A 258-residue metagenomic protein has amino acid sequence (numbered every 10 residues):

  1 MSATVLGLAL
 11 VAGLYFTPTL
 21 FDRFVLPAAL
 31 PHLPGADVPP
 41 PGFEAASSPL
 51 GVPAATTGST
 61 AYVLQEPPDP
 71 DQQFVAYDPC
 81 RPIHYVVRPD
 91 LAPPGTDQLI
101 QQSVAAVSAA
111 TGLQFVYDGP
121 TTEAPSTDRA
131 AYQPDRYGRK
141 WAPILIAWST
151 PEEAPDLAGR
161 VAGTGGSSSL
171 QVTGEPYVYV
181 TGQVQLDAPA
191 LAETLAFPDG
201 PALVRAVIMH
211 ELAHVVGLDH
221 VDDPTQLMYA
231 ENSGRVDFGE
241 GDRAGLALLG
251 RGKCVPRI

Functional and structural regions predicted by a protein language model:
M1-P31, P40, G166-L203, L218-I258: Metalloprotease/metallohydrolase-associated module, dominated by Zn2+-dependent proteases
M1-P93, A154, V161-Y177, V255: Disordered inhibitory propeptide/activation segment of secreted metzincin zinc metalloprotease zymogens, centered on
P93-P94, V236: Loop/helix-junction capping segments adjacent to catalytic residues or to phosphate/diphosphate-binding pockets
D97, Q101-V207: Metzincin-family zinc-dependent endopeptidase catalytic domain
S108-T111, V216, G250: Protein kinase-like catalytic domain
V207-V215: Catalytic glutamate of the conserved HExxH
